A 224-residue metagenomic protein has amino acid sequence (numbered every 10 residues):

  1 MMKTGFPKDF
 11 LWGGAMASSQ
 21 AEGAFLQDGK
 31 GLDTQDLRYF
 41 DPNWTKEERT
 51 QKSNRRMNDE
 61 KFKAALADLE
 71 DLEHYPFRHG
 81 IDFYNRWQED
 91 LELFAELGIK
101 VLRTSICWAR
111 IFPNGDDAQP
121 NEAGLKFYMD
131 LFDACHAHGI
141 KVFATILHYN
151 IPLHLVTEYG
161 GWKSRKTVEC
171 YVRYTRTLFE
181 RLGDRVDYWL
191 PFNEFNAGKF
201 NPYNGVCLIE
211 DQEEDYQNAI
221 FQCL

Functional and structural regions predicted by a protein language model:
M2-D71, A95-E96, N114-D116, L125-L224: Active-site region of glycoside hydrolase catalytic domains
L72-R86, G161-K166: Active-site mouth loops of central-metabolism enzymes
R78-H79, Q119-P120, A219: A generic structural signal for short
G80-L91, P113, G124: Internal amphipathic alpha-helical repeat/solenoid segments
R86-C107: Catalytic domains of carbohydrate-active enzymes, especially glycoside hydrolases
I106-P120: Glycine-rich, proline-tolerant flexible connector loops at the mouths of alpha/beta enzymes
